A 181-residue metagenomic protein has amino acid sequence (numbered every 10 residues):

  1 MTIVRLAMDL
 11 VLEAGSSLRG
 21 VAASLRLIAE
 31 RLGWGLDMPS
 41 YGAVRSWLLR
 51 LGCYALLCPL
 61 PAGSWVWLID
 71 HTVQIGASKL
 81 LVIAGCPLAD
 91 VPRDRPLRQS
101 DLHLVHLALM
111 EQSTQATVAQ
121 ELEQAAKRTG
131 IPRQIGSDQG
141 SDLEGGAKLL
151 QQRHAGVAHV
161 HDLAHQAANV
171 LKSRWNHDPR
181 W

Functional and structural regions predicted by a protein language model:
I3-L6, E13-G20, L27-I135, S141 (+3 more regions): RNase H-like nuclease fold core
G156-W181: Surface-exposed, charged/polar loop-rich segments that form substrate/cofactor-binding or regulatory interfaces
